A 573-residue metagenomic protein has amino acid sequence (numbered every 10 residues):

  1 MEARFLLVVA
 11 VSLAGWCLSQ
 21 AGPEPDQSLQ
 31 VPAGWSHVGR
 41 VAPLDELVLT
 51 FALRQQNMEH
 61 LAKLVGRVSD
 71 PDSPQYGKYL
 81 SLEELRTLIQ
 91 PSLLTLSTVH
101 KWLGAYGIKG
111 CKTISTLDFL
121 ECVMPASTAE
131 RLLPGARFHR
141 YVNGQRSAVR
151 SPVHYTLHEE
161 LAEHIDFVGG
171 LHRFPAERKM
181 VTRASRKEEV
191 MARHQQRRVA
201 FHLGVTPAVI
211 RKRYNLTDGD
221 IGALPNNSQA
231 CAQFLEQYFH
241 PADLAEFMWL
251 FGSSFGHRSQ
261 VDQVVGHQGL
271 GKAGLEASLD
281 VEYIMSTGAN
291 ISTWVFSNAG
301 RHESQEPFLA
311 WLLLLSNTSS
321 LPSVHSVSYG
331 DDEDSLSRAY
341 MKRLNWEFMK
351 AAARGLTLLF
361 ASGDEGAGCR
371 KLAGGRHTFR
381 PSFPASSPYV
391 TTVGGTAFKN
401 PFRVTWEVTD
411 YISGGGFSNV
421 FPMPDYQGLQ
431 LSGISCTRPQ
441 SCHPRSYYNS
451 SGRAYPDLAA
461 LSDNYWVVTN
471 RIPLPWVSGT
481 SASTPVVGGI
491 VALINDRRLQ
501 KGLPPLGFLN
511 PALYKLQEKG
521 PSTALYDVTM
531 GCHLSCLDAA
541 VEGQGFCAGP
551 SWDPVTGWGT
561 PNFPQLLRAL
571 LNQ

Functional and structural regions predicted by a protein language model:
E2, L18-K112, E121, A126-T392 (+5 more regions): Substrate-binding/charge-relay-adjacent region of secreted/lumenal peptidase catalytic domains
A3-S19: Cleavable N-terminal signal peptides of Sec/SRP-targeted secreted and luminal proteins
S36, P401, C436, N495-P554: An often Trp-containing, charged/polar helix-loop segment at the C-terminal end of enzyme catalytic cores
I114-T116: Short, glycine-/polar-rich solvent-exposed loops and beta-turns at beta-strand/coil boundaries
G363, G479, G557: Active-site glycine-centered loops adjacent to acidic/histidine catalytic or metal-binding residues that shape
N400-W406: Short acidic, Gly/Pro-enriched loop/turn segments at secondary-structure junctions
G488-D496: Short glycine/serine- and small hydrophobic-enriched flexible loop segments
S551-P554, G559, R568-L571: Low-complexity, Gly/Ser/Thr/Pro-rich intrinsically disordered linker/tail segments
